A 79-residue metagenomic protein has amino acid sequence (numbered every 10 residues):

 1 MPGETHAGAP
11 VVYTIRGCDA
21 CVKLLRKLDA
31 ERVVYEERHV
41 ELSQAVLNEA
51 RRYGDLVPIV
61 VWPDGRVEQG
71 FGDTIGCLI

Functional and structural regions predicted by a protein language model:
M1-E36: Local sequence-structure signature of Cys/Sec-based thiol-disulfide redox active-site neighborhoods
P10, K27, E37-R38, A50 (+2 more regions): Functionally constrained cores in energy, signaling, and assembly domains
A20, L24, V46, G70-F71: Amphipathic alpha-helical interface surfaces
L28, A50-Y53, I75-L78: Alpha-helix C-terminal capping segments
R38-L56: Thioredoxin-like thiol-disulfide oxidoreductase module
W62-I79: Non-catalytic, surface beta->alpha helical segment in thiol-disulfide oxidoreductase systems
